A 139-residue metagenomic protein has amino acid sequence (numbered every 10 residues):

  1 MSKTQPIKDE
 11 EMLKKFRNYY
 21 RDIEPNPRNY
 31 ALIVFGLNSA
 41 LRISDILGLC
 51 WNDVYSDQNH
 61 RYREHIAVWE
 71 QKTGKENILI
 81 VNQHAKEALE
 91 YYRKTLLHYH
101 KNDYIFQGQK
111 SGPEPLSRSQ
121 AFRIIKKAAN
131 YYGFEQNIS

Functional and structural regions predicted by a protein language model:
M1-E10: N-terminal export signals and maturation junctions of secreted/periplasmic proteins
Q5, Q71-E90, D103-I125: C-terminal catalytic core of Y-nucleophile DNA break-rejoin enzymes
E10-I43, Q136: Basic, Lys/Arg- and aromatic-enriched nucleic-acid-binding interface segment
M12-Y20, Q107-K110, N130-Y131: Short, Lys/Arg-enriched N-terminal segment that forms or immediately precedes the first helix of a structured domain
Y20-P25, R123-S139: Short, basic (Lys/Arg/His-rich) helix/loop patches that form interaction surfaces in the mid-to-C-terminal regions
G48-E76, I80-A85: Conserved tyrosine-mediated DNA breakage-rejoining catalytic core shared by Y-recombinases
L49, K75, P113, N130 (+1 more regions): Catalytic phosphate/metal-binding cores of nucleic-acid and nucleotide-processing enzymes, i.e., regions that mediate
